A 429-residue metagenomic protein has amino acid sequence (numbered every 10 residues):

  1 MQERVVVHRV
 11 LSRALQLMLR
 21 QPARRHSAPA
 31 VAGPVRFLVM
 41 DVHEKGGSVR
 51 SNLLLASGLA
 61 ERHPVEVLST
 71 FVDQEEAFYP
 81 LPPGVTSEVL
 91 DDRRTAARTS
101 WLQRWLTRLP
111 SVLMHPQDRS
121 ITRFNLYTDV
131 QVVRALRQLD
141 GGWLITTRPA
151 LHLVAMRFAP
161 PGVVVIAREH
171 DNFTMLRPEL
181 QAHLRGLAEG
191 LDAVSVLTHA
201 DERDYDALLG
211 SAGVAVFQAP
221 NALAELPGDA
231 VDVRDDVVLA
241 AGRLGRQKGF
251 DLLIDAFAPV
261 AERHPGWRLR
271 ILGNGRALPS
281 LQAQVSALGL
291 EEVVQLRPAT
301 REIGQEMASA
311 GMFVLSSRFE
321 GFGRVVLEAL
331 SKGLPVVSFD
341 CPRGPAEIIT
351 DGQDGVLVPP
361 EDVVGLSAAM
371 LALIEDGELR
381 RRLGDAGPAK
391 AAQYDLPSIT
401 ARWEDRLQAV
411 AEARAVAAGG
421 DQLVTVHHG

Functional and structural regions predicted by a protein language model:
S12, Q16, E88, A167-H170 (+2 more regions): Donor nucleotide-sugar binding/catalytic pocket of nucleotide-sugar-dependent glycosyltransferases
L17, A23-A32, V39-K45, R62-S120: N-terminal strand-loop element at the rim of the active site of nucleotide-sugar-dependent glycosyltransferases
G46-L54, D236, A240-P265, L269-I271 (+2 more regions): A conserved mid-protein helix/loop that constitutes part of the nucleotide-sugar donor-binding site
G266, G365, A372, L379-Q393 (+1 more regions): A short, well-ordered alpha-helix in the C-terminal region of glycosyltransferases
Q282-P298: Nucleotide-activated donor-binding/catalytic signature segment of Leloir-type glycosyltransferases, i.e., the conserved
A299, R318: Aromatic "clamp/platform" in nucleotide-sugar-dependent glycosyltransferases that forms part of the donor/acceptor
P335-F339: Short hydrophobic beta-strand element within catalytic cores of glycosyltransferases and related nucleotide-activated
T350-G352, V356-V363, A372-G377, A392: Conserved acidic donor-binding segment of nucleotide-sugar-dependent glycosyltransferases
